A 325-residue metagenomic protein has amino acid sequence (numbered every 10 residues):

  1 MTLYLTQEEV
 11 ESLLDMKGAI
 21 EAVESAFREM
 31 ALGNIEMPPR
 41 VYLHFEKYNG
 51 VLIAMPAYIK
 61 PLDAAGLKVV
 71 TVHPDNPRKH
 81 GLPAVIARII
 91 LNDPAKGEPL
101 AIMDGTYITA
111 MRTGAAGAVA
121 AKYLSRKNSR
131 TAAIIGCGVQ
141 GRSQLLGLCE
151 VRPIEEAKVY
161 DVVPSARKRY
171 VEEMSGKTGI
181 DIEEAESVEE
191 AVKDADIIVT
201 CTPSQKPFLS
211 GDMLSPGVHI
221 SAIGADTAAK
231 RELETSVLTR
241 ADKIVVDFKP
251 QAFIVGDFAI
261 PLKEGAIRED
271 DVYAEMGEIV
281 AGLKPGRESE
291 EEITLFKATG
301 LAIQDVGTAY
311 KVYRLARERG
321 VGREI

Functional and structural regions predicted by a protein language model:
M1-T109, A118, N128, A274 (+3 more regions): N-terminal ligand-binding/catalytic initiation module
E9, A229-I325: Adenosine-phosphate binding glycine-rich loop
L124-T131, P153, S215-P216: Short helix-loop-beta connector
T131, E155-E156, D181, K243: Residues at the starts of beta-strands that form the adenosine-phosphate
C137-G138: Glycine-rich Rossmann-fold phosphate-binding loop(s) that bind the pyrophosphate of adenine dinucleotide cofactors
G141-R142: N-terminal Rossmann-fold NAD(P) dinucleotide-binding loop
E150-K177: NAD(P)-binding Rossmann-fold cofactor-contacting core
G179-P261, A266: Rossmann-like adenosine-cofactor binding region
